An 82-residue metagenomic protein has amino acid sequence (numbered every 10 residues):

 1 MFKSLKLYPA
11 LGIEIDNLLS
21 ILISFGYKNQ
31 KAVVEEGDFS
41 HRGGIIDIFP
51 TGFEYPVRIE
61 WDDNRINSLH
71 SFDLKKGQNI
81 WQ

Functional and structural regions predicted by a protein language model:
M1-Q82: ASCE RecA-like P-loop NTPase motor cores that couple ATP hydrolysis to mechanical translocation on nucleic acids
